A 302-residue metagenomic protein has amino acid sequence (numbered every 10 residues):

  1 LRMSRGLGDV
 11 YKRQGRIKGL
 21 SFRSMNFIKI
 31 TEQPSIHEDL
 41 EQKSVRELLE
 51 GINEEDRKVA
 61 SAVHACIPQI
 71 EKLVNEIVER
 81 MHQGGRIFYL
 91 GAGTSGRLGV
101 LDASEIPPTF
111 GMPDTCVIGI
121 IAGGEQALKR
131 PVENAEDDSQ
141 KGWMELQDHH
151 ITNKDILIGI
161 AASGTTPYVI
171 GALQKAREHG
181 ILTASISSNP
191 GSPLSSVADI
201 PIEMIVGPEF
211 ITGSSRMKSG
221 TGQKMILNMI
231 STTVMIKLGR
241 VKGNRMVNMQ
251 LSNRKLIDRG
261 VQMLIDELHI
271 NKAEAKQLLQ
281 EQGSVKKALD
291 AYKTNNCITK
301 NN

Functional and structural regions predicted by a protein language model:
L1-Q14: Single conserved hydrophobic/aromatic residue that forms the stacking wall/gate of nucleotide- or nucleobase-binding
S24-A62: Cofactor-/ligand-binding subdomain signature composed of acidic, glycine-rich, tryptophan-containing flexible loops
E55-A65, P131, I156-G159: Short, basic, glycine/proline-bearing loop/turn elements
A65-R80: A short, well-structured juxtamembrane/interface segment
H82-Q83, E178: Residues at the C-terminal ends
F88, A92-M225, V234-L238: Glycine-rich phosphate-binding loops that contact phosphosugars or nucleotide phosphates
V234-N302: Short, amphipathic alpha-helical interaction segments embedded in low-complexity terminal/linker regions of eukaryotic
